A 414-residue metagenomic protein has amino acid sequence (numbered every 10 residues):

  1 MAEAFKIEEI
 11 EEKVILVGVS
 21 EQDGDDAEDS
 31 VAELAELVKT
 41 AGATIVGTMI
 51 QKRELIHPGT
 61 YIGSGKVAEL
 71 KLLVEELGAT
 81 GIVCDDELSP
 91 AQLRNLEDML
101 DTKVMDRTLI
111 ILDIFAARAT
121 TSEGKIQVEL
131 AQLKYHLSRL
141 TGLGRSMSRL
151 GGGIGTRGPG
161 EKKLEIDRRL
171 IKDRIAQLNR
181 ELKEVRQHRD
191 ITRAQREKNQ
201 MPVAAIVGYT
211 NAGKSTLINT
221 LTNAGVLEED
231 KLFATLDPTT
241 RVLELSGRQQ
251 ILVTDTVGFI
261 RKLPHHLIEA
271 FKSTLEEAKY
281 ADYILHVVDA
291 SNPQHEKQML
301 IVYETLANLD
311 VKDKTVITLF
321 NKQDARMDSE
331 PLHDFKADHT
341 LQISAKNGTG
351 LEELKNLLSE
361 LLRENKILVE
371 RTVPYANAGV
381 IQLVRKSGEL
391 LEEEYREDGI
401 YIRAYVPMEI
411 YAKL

Functional and structural regions predicted by a protein language model:
M1-D113: N-terminal accessory targeting/assembly segments
M1-L16, T141-A212, I218, N223 (+2 more regions): C-terminal-of-GTPase-core extension/linker across diverse P-loop GTPases
A2-K6, E28-A32, L55-K71, D237-P238 (+2 more regions): Switch II of P-loop NTPase G domains
S20-G24, R53-L55, E87-P90, L109-L112 (+6 more regions): Conserved nucleotide-binding/hydrolysis micro-motifs of P-loop NTPases
S30-K39, K71-E76, L88-T102, R248-Q249 (+1 more regions): Conserved C-terminal guanine-recognition region of P-loop GTPase G domains, centered on the G4
L109-A131: Short alpha-helix plus adjacent loop in nuclease-associated cores
R189, R196-P202, T220-Q250, I260-A270 (+2 more regions): Switch I (effector-binding) loop of TRAFAC-class P-loop GTPase G-domains
